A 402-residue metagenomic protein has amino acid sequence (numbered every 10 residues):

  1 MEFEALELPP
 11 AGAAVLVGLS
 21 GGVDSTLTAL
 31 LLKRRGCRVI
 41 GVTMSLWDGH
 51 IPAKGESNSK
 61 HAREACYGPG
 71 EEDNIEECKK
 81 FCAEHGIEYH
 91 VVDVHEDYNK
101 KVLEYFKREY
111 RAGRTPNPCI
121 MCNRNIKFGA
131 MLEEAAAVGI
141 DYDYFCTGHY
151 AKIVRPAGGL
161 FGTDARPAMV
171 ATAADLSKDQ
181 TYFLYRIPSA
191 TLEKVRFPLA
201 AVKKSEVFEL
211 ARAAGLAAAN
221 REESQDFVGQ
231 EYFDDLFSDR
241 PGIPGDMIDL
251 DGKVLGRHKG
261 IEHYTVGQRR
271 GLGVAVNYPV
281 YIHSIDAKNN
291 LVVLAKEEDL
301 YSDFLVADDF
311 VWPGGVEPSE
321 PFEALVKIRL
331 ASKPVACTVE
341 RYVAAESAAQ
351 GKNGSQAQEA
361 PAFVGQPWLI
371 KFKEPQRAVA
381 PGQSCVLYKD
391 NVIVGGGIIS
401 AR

Functional and structural regions predicted by a protein language model:
M1-Y185, E206, A357, A362: ATP-dependent adenylation/nucleotidyltransferase module used to activate substrates
L8-G12, S20, C146-R402: AMP-forming adenylation/ATP pyrophosphatase catalytic core
